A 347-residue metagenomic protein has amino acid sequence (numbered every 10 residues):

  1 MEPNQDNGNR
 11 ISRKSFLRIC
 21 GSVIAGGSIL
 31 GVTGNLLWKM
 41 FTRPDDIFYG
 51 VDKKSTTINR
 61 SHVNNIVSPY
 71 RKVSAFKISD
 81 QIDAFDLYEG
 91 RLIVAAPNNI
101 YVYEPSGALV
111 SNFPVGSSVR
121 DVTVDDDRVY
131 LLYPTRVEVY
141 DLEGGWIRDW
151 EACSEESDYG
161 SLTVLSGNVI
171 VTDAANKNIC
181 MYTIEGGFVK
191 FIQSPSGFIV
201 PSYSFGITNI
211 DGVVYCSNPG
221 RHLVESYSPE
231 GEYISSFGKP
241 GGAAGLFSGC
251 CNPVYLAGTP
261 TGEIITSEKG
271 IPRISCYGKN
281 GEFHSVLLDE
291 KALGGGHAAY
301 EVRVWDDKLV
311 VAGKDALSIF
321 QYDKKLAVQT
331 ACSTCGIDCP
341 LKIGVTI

Functional and structural regions predicted by a protein language model:
M1-S15, A25, L30, G34-F41: N-terminal secretory signal peptides
I19-V23, L36-I347: Eukaryotic scaffold repeat domains enriched in small/polar residues
